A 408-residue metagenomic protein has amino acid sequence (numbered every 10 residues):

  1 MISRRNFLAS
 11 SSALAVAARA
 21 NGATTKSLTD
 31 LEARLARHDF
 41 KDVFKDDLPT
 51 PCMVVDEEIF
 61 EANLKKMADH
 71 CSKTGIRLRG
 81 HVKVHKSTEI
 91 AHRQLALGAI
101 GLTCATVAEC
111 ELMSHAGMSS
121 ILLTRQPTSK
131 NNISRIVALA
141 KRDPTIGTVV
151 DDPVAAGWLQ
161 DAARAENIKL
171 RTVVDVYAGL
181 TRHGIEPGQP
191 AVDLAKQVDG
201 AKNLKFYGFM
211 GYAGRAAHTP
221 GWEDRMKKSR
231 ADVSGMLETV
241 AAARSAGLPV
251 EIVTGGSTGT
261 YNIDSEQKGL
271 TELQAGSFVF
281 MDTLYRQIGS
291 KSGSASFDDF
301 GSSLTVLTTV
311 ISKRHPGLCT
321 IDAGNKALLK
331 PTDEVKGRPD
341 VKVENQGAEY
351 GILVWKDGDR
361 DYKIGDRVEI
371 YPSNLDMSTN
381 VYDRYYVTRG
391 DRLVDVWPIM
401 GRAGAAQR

Functional and structural regions predicted by a protein language model:
M1-A15: N-terminal secretory signal peptides and thylakoid transit peptides that target proteins across membranes
A18-H70: C-terminal segment of N-terminal export signals and the immediately downstream linker at the start of the mature
F44-D56, S119-L123, V137-G147, P220-R230 (+1 more regions): Glycine-rich tight-turn/loop motif centered on a GG-T
F60, K83, M113, V174 (+5 more regions): Conserved, mostly hydrophobic/aromatic
H81-H218: Active-site-proximal beta-alpha core segment in soluble small-molecule metabolic enzymes
R171, Y177-S290: Active-site loop/helix belt of alpha/beta enzymes
T260-K336: Active-site loop ensemble at the mouth of alpha/beta enzyme cores that anchors a bound cofactor
R314-R408: C-terminal accessory subdomain/extension
